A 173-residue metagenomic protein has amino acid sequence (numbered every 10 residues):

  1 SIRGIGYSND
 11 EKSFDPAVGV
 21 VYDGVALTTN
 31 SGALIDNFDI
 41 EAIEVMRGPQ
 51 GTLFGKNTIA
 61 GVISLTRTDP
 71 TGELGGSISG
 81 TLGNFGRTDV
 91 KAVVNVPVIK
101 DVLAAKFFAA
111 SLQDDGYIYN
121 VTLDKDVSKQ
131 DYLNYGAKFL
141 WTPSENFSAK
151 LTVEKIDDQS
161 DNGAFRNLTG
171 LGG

Functional and structural regions predicted by a protein language model:
S1-V25: Extracytoplasmic beta-strand/coil segments of soluble accessory domains associated with Gram-negative outer-membrane
I2, I63, A137-F139, L151: Hydrophobic alpha-helical packing residues
D10, L53-F54, S160-D161: Glycine/Thr-rich phosphate-binding loops of Rossmann-like dinucleotide-binding domains
D15-A17, T29, F38-E41, R47 (+3 more regions): Outer-membrane beta-barrel translocator/receptor signature
G24, T28-G32: A short, flexible low-complexity segment enriched in Lys/Arg and Gly/Pro that occurs in N-terminal basic tails
A33, Y117-K125, N162-L168: Outer-membrane beta-barrel translocator domains and adjoining extracellular loop/strand segments of Gram-negative
D131-N134, L140-T142, T152-E154: Outer-membrane beta-barrel transmembrane strands
S148-G173: Flexible loop and strand-edge segments within Gram-negative outer membrane beta-barrel domains
